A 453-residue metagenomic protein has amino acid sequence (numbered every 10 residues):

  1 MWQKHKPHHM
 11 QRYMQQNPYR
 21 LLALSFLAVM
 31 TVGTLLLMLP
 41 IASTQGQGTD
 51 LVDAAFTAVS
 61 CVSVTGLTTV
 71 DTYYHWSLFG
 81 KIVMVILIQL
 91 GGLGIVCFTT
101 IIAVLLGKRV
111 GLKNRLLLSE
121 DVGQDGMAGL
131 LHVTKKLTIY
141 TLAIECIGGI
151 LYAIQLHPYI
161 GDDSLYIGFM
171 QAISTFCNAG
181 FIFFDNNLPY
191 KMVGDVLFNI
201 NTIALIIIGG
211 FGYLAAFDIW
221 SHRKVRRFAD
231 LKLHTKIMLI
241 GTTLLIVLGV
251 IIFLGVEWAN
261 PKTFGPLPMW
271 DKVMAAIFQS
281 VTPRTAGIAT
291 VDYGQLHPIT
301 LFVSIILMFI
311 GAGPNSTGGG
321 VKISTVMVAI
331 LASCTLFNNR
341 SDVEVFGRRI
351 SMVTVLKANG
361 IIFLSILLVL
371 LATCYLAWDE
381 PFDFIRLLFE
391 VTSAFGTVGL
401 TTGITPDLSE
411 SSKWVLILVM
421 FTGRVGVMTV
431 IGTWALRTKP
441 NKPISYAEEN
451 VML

Functional and structural regions predicted by a protein language model:
M1-L453: Membrane-proximal intracellular helices of multi-pass ion channels
